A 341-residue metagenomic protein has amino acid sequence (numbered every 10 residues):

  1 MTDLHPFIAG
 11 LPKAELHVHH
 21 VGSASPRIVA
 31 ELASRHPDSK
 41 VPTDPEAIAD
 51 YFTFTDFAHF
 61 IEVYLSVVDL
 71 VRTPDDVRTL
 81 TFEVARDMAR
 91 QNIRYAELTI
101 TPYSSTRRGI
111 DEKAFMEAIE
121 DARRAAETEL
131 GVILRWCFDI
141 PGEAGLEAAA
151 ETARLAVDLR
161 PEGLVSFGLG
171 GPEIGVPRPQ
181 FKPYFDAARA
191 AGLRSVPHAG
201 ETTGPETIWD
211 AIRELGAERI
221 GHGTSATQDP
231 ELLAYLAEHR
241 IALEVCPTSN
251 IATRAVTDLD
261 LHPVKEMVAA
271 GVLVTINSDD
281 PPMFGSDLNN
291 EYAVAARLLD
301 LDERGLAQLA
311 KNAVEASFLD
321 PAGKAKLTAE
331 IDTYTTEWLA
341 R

Functional and structural regions predicted by a protein language model:
M1-L193, T202-T207, E214-R219, S225-A242 (+1 more regions): Metal-cofactor-binding active-site regions of metalloenzymes
